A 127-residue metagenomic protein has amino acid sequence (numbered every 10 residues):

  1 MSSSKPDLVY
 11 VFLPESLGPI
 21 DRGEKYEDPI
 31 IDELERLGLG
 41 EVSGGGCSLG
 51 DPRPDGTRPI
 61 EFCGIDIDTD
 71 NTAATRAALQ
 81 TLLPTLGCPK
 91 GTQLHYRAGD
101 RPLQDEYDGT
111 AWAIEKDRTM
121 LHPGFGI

Functional and structural regions predicted by a protein language model:
M1-F62, D66, D70-I127: Long, contiguous binding/interaction regions
